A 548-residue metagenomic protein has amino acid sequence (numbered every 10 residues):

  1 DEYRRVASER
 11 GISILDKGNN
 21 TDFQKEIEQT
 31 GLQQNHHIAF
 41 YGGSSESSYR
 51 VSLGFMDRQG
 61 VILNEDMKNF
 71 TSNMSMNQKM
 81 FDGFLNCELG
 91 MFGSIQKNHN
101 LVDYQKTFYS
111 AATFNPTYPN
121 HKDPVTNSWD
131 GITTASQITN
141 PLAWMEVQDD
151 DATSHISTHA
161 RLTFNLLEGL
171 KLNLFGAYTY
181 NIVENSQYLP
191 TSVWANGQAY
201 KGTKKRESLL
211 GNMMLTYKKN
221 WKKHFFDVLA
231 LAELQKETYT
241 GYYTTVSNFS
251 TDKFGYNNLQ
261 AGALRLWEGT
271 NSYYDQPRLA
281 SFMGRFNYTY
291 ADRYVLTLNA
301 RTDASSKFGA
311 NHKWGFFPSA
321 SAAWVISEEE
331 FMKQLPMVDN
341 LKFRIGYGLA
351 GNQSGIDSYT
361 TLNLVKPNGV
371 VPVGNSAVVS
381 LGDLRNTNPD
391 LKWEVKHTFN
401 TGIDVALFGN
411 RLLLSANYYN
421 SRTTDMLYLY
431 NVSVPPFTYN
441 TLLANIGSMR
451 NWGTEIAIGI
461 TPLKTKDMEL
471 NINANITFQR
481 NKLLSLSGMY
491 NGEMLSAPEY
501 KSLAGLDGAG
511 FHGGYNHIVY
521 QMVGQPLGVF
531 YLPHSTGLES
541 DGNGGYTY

Functional and structural regions predicted by a protein language model:
D1-N19, V61-M67, T71-H155, N173-A280 (+4 more regions): Surface-exposed loop/interface segments of Gram-negative outer-membrane beta-barrel transport/assembly proteins
N20-G31: Periplasmic N-terminal accessory/gating domains of Gram-negative outer-membrane beta-barrel systems
I27-E28, N35-D57, V61, T71-K79 (+3 more regions): Predominantly transmembrane beta-strands of Gram-negative outer membrane beta-barrel pores used for transport
I38-S44, M74-Q78, T158-F164, M213-Y217 (+6 more regions): Residues on the lipid-exposed face of transmembrane beta-strands in outer-membrane beta-barrel proteins
G42-E46, F55, Q78-D82, K219-K223 (+2 more regions): A generic beta-sheet turn/junction motif
S45, F282-A300: Short, contiguous hydrophobic alpha-helices characteristic of membrane insertion segments
L53-Q59, L296-S305, P462: Transmembrane beta-strand segments that form the barrel wall of outer-membrane beta-barrel proteins
V61-N64, S306-N311: Solvent-exposed loop/turn segments connecting transmembrane beta-strands in outer-membrane beta-barrel proteins
